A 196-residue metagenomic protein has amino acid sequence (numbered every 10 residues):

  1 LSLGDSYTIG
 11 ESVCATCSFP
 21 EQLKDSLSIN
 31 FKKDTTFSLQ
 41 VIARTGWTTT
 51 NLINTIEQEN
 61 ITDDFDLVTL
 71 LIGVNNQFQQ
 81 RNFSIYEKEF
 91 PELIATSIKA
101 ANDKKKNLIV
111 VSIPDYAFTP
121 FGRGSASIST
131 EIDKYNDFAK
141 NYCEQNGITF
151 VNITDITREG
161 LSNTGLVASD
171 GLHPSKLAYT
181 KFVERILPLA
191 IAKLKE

Functional and structural regions predicted by a protein language model:
L1-A43, E57-D63: Serine-esterase "nucleophile elbow" of acetyl-processing enzymes
L1-S2, T8, S38-A43, D66-I72 (+3 more regions): Structural recognition of the beta-strand scaffold that forms the well-ordered cores of secreted hydrolase catalytic
S6-I9, R44-T49, V74-Q79, P114-T119 (+2 more regions): Solvent-exposed loop/turn segments at secondary-structure junctions within structured extracellular/periplasmic domains
V41-R44, N75-I85, R123-S127: Surface-exposed cleft-lining segments at the edges of enzyme active sites
T49-K88, D115: Oxyanion-hole/transition-state-stabilizing segment in secreted/luminal serine hydrolases and related acyltransferases
S84-L93, E131-Y135: Charged helix-capping and loop-helix junction motifs
I98-N107: A short helix->loop->beta-strand "cap" motif at the edges of active sites that frequently abuts
D115-E196: Catalytic His-Asp segment of secreted/periplasmic serine-dependent ester chemistry enzymes
